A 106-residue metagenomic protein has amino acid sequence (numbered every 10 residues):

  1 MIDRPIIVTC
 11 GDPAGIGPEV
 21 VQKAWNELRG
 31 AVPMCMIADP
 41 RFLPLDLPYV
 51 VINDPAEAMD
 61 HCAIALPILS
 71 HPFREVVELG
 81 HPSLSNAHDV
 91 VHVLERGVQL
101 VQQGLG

Functional and structural regions predicted by a protein language model:
M1-G106: Contiguous, glycine/small-aliphatic-enriched amphipathic segments in soluble metabolic enzymes
